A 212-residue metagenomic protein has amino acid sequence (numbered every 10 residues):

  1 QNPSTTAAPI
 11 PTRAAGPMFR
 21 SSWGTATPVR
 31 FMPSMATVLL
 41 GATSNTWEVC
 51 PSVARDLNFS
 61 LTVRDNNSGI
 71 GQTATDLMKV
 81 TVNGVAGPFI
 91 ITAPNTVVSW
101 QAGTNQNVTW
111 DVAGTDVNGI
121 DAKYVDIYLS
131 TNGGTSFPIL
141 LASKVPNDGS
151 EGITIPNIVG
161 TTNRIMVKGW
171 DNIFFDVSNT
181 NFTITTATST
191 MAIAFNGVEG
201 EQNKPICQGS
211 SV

Functional and structural regions predicted by a protein language model:
Q1-A54, D126-Y128, N132-E151: Exoplasmic/lumenal beta-rich domain surfaces
S60-T62, R164-K168: Extracellular recognition modules
R64-G71, W170-F174: Short, solvent-exposed loop/turn segments at the edges of extracellular beta-sandwich modules
I70-V85, S178-T183: C-terminal edge beta-strand
V82-F89, I184-A192: Extracellular interdomain linker/stem segments of modular secreted and single-pass surface proteins
P94-W100, E201-I206: Short beta-strand segments of immunoglobulin-like
T104-V108, S210-V212: Structural beta-strand segments of beta-rich domains
A187-V212: Proline- and Ser/Thr-rich low-complexity, intrinsically disordered segments
